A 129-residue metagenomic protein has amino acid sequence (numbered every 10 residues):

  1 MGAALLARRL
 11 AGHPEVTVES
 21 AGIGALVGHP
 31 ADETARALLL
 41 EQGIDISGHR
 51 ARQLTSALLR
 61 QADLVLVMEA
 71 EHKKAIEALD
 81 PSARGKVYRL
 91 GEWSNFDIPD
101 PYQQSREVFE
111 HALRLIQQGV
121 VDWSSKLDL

Functional and structural regions predicted by a protein language model:
M1-R60, S125-L129: Conserved active-site segments centered on acidic
L58, E69-A70: Helix N-cap/beta->alpha junction signal
L64, A70-L129: Phosphate-binding/catalytic loops
